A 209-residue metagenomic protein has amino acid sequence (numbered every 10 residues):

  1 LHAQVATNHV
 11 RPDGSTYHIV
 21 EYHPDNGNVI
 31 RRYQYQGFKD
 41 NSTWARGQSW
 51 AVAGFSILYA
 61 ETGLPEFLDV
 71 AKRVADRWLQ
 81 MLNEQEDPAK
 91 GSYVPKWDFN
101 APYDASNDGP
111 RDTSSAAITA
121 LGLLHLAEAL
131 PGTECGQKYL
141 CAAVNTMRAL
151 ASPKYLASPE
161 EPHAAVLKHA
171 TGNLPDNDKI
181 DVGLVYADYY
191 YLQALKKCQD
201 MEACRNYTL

Functional and structural regions predicted by a protein language model:
L1-L209: Glycan-recognition and catalytic cores of secretory/periplasmic carbohydrate-active enzymes
